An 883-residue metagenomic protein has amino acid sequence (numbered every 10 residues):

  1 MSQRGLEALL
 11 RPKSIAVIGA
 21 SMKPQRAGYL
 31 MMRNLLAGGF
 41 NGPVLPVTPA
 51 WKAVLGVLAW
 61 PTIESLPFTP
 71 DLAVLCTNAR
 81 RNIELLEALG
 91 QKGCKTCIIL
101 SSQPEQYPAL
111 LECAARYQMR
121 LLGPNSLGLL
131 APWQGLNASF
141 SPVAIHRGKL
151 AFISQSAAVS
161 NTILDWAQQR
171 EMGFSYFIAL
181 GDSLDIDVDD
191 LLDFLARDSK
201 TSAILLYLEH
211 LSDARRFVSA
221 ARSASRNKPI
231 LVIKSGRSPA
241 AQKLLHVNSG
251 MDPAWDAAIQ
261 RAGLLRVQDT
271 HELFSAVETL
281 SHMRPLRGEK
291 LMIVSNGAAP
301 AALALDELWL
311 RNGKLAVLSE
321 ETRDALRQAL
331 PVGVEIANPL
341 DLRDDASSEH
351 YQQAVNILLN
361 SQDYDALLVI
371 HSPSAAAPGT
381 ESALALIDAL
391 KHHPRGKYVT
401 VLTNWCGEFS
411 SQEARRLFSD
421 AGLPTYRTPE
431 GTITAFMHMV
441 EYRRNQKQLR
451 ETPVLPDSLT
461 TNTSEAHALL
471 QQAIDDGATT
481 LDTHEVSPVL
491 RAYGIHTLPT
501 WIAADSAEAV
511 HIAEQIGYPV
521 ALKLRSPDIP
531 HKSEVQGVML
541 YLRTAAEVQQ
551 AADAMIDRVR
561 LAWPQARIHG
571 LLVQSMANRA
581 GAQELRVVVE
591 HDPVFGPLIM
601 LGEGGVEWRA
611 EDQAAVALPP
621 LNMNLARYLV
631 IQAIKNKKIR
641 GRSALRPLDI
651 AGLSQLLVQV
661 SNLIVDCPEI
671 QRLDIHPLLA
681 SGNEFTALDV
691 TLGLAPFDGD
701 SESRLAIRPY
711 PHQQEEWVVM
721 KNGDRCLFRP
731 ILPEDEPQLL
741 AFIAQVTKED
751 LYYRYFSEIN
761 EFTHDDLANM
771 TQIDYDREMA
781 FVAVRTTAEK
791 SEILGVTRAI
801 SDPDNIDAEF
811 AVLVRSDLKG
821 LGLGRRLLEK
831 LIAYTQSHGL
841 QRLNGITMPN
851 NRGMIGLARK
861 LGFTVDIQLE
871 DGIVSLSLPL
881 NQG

Functional and structural regions predicted by a protein language model:
M1-D689, F697: Catalytic-core regions of core metabolic enzymes, especially those transforming organic acids/acyl-group intermediates
R543-A545, G693, I731-E734: A short, sequence-level motif marking secondary-structure junctions
D674, G693, G824, L828: Acidic, glycine-enriched active-site microenvironments
T691-G693, L878: Short, basic/aromatic-enriched C-terminal tail that caps enzymatic domains
D698-G883: Long, contiguous binding/interaction regions
